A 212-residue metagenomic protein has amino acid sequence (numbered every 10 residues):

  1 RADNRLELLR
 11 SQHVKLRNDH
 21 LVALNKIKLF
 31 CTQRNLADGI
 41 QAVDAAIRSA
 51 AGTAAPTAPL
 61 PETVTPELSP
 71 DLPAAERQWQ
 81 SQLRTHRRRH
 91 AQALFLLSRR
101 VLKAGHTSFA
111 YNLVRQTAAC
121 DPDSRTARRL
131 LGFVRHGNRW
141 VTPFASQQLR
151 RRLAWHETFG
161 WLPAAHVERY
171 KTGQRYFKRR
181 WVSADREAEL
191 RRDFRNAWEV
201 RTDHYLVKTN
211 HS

Functional and structural regions predicted by a protein language model:
R1-H20, T65-A91, F144, L190-F194: TPR-adjacent "capping" and linker segments in tetratricopeptide-repeat scaffold/adaptor proteins
L6-L8, R77-Q78, Q92-F95, A197-S212: Acidic/histidine-rich, surface-exposed loop or edge segments in extracytoplasmic proteins
H20, A54, H90, T107 (+1 more regions): Residue-level recognition of tetratricopeptide repeat
A23-L24, A93-L94, R128: TPR repeat positional signature
L36-A37, T107: TPR-repeat structural position
G39-I40, A110: Single-residue signature of alpha-solenoid repeat helices
A46-I47, T117: Canonical positions in the second alpha-helix
H86, T107, R125-S212: Non-catalytic architectural context of zinc metalloproteases
